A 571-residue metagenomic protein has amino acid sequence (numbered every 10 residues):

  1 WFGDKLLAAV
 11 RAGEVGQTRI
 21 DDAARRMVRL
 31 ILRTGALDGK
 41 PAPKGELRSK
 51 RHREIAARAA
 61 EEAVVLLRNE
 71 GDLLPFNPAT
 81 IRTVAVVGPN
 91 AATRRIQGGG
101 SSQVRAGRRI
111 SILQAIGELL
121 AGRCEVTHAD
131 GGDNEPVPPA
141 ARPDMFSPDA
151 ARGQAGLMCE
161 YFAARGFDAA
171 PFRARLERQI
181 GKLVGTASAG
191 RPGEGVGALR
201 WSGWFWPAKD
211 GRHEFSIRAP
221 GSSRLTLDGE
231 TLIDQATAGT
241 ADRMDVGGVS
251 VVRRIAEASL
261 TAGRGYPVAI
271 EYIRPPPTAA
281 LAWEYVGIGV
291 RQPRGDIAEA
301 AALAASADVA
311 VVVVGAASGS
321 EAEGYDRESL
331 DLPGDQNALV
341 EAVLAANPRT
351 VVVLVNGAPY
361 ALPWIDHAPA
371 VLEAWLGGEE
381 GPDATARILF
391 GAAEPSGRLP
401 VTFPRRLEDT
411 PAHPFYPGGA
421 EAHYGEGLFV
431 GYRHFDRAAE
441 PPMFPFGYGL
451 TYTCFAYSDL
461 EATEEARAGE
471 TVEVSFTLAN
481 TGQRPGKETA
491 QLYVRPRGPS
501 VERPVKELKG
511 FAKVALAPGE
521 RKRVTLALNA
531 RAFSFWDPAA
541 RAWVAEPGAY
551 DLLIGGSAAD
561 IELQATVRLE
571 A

Functional and structural regions predicted by a protein language model:
G3-D4, A8-E14, R29, E54-A571: C-terminal non-catalytic regions of proteins with extracellular/luminal or membrane-system context
G3-D4, D21-R25, L32-G45: Conserved, charged catalytic cores of large soluble enzymes
G16-R19: Structured, non-catalytic alpha/beta "coupling" segments that mediate domain-domain communication and provide generic
R48, H52: Metal- or metallocofactor-binding catalytic centers and their adjacent structured scaffolds across diverse enzyme
